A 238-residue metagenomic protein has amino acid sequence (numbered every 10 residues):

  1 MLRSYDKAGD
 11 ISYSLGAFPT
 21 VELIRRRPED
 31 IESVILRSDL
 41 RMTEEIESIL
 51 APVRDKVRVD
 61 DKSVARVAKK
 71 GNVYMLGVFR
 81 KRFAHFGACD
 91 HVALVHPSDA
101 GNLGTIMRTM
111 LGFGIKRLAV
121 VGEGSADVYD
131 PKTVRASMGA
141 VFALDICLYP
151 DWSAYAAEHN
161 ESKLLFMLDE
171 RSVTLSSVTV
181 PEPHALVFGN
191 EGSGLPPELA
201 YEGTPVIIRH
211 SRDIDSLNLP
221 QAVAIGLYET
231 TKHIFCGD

Functional and structural regions predicted by a protein language model:
M1-L103, E123, W152, T231 (+1 more regions): Arg/Lys-rich RNA-binding interfaces used to dock onto structured RNA substrates
Y13, K56-R58, I146, K163-L165 (+1 more regions): Conserved beta-strand scaffold positions in the cores of enzyme catalytic domains, especially in NTP/NDP-utilizing
V21, R26, E32, G77 (+3 more regions): Structured adenosyl-cofactor binding patch, chiefly the S-adenosyl-L-methionine
E29, F83-R171: RNA substrate-binding interface of SAM-dependent RNA methyltransferases
E44-E45, V67-G71, D130, Y155 (+2 more regions): Short, charged, surface-exposed secondary-structure boundary motifs
V59-D61, V95, V121-E123, D145 (+1 more regions): Short beta->alpha connector loops at strand-helix junctions that form conserved, small/polar/Pro-enriched
L165-D215: Active-site/ligand-binding-proximal alpha/beta "capping" segment
